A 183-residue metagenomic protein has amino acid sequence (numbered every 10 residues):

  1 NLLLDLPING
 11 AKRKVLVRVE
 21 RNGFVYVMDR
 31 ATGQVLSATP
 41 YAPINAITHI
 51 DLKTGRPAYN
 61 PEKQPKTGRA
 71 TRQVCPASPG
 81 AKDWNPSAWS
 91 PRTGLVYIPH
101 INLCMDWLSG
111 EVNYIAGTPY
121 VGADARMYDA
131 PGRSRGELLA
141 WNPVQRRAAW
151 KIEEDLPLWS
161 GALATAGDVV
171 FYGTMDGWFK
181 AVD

Functional and structural regions predicted by a protein language model:
L2-D183: Noncatalytic, solvent-exposed loop/strand surfaces of beta-propeller-type extracellular/periplasmic domains
